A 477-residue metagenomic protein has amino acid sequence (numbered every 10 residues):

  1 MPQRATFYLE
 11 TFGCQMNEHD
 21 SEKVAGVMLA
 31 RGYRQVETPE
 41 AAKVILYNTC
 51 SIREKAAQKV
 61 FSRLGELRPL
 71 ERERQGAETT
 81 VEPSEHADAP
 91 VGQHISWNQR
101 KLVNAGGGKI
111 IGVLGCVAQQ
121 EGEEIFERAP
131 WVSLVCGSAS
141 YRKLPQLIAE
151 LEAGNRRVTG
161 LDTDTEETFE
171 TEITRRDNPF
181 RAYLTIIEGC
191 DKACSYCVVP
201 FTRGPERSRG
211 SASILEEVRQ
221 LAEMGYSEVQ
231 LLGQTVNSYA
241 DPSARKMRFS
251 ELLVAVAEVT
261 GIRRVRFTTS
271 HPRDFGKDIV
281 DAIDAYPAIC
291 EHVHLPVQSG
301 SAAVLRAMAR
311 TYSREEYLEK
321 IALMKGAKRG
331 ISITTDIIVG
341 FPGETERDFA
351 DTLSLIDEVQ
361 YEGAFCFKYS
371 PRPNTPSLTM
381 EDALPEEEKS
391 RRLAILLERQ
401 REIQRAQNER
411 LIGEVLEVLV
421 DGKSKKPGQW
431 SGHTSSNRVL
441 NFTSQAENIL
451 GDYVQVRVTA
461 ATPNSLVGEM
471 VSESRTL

Functional and structural regions predicted by a protein language model:
M1-Y239, V293, E315-G326, A350-E358 (+2 more regions): Proteins enriched for Cys/Gly/acidic motifs involved in redox and nucleic-acid/cofactor modification
S51-I52, R203-G204, S243-K246, R306-Y312 (+1 more regions): Short glycine-enriched, charge-decorated loop/helix-capping segments at active-site entrances that position
G108-G115, Q120, E223-E346: Conserved SAM/AdoMet-binding glycine-rich loop
R142, K192, N237, R273 (+3 more regions): Glycine-centered loop/turn positions within well-structured domains that cap or flank conserved ligand/cofactor-binding
D177-F180, C190-K192, I289, S299 (+5 more regions): Short flexible coil/turn linkers enriched for glycine and charged/polar residues that connect secondary-structure
L295, D336, I356, A364 (+3 more regions): Hydrophobic, well-ordered secondary-structure elements that form the walls of internal hydrophobic environments
E344, Q360-Y361: Contiguous mid-protein beta-loop-alpha structural module that forms a pocket-lining wall or clamp of enzyme active
T379-L477: Terminal RNA-binding accessory module
